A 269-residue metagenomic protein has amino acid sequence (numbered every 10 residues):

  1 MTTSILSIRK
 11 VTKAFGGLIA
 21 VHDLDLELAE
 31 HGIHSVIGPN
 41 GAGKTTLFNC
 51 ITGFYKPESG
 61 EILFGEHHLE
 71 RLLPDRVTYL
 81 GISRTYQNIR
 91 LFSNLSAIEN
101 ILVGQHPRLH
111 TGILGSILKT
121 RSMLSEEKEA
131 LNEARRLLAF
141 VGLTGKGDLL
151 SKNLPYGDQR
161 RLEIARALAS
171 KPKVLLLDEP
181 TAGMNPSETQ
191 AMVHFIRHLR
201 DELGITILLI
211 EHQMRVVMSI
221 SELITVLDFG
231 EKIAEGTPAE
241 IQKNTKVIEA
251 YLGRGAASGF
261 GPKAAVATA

Functional and structural regions predicted by a protein language model:
T2-A269: Glycine-rich phosphate-binding loops of nucleotide-dependent enzymes
